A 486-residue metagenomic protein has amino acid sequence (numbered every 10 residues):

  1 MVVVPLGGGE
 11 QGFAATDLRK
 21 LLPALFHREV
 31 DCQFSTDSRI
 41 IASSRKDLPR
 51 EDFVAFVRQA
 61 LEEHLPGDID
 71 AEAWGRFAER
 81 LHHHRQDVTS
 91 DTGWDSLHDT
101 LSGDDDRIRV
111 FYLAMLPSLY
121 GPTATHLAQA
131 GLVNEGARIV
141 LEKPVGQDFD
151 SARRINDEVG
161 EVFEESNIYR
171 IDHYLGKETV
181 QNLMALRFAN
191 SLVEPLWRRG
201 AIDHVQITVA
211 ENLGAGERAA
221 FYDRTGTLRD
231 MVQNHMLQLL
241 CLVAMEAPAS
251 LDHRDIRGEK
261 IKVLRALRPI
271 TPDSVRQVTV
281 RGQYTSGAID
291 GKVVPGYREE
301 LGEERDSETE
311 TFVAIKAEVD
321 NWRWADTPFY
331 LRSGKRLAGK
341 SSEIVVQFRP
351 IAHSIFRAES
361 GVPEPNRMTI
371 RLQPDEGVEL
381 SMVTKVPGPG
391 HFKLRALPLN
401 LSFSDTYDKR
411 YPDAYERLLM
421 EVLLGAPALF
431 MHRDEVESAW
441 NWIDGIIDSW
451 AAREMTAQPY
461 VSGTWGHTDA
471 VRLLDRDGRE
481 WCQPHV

Functional and structural regions predicted by a protein language model:
M1-L141, V145-V486: Secretory/organelle targeting and membrane-embedding segments
